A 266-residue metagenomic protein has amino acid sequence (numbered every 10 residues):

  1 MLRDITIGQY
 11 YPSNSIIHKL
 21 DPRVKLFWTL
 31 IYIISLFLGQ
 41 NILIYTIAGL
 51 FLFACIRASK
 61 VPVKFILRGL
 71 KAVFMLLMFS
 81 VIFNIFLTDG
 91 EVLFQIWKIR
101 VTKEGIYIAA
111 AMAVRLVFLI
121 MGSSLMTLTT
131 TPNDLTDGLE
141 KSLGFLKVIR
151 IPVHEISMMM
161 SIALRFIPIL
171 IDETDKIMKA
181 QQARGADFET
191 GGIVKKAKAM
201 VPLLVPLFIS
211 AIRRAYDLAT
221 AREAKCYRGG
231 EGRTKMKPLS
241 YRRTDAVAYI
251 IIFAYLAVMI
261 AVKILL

Functional and structural regions predicted by a protein language model:
M1-I42, A48-R57, G144, V148-I151 (+3 more regions): Transmembrane alpha-helix interface motif
N14, F37, K60-F65, I96 (+4 more regions): Membrane-helix interfacial "entry" motifs
K25, V63-F74, A248: Alpha-helical transmembrane segments and their helix-start/interface "positive-inside/aromatic belt" motifs in integral
N41, Y45, K60-K64, T88-I96 (+3 more regions): Transmembrane helix-loop junctions in multipass membrane proteins, especially transporters and channels
F51-V61, L76-F79: Alpha-helical transmembrane segments and their membrane-interface exit regions
V73-A186: Juxtamembrane/interface alpha-helical elements of multi-pass membrane proteins
